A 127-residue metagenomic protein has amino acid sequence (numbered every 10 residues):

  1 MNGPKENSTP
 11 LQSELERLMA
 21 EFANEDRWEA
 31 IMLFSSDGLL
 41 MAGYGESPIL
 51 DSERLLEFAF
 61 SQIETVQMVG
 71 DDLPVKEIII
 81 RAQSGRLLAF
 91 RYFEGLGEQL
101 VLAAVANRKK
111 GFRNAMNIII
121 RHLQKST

Functional and structural regions predicted by a protein language model:
M1-A30, S35-S36, L40-T127: Non-catalytic interaction/Regulatory regions outside core domains
